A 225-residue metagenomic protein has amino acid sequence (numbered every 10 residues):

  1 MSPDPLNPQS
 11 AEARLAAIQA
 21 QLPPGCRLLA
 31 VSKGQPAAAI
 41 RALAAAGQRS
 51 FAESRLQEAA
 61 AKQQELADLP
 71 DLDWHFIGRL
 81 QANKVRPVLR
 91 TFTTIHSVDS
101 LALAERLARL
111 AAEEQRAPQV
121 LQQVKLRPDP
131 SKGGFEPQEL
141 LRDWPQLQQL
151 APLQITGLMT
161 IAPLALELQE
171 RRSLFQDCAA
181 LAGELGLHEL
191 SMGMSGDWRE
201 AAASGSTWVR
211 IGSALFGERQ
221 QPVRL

Functional and structural regions predicted by a protein language model:
M1-G196, A202-S204, F216: Conserved alpha/beta-domain cores
S206-R224: Gly/Pro- and small hydrophobic-enriched strand-loop and loop-to-helix capping segments that sit at the rims
